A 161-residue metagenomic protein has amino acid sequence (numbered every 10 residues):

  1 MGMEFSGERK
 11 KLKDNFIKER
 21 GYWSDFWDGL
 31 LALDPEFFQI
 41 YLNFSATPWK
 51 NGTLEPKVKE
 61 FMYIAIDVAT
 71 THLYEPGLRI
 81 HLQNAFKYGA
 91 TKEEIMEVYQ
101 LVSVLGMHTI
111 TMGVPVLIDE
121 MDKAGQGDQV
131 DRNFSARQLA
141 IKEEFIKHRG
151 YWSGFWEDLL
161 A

Functional and structural regions predicted by a protein language model:
M1-V58, K87, I110-A161: Acidic, glycine/proline-rich low-complexity segments that act as flexible tails and inter-domain linkers
P56-F61, K92-E97: Alpha-helical scaffolds flanking conserved acidic
K59-Y74: Amphipathic, charged-and-aliphatic alpha-helical interface segments that function as noncatalytic docking
I64-A65, V98-L101, E120, D158: Short acidic/histidine-centered micro-motifs embedded in hydrophobic/aromatic stretches that mark compact functional
A65-I66, H81, L117: Buried hydrophobic packing segments
D67-A69, L101-H108: A short structural micro-motif
T71-M96: Mid-chain, well-packed structural core segment of small domains
